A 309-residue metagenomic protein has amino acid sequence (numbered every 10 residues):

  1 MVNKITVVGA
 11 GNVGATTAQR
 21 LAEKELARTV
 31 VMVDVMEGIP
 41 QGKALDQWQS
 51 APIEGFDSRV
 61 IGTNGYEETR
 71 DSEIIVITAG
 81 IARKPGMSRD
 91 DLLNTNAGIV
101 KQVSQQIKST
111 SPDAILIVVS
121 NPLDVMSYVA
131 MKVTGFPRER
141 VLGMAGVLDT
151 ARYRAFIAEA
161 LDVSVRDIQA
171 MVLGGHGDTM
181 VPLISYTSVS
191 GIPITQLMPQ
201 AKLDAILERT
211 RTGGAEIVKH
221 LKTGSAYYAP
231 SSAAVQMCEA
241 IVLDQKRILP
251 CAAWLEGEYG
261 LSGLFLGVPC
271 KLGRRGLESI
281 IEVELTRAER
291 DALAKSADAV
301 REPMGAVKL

Functional and structural regions predicted by a protein language model:
V2-I5: Extreme N-terminal starter segment of soluble prokaryotic enzymes
A10-G11: Glycine-rich Rossmann-fold phosphate-binding loop(s) that bind the pyrophosphate of adenine dinucleotide cofactors
G14-A15: N-terminal Rossmann-fold NAD(P) dinucleotide-binding loop
V33-E73, R301-L309: Conserved N-terminal Rossmann-fold NAD(P) cofactor-binding segment
I53-I115: Rossmann-like NAD(P)-binding element
S88-R154: Rossmann-like NAD(P)(H) cofactor-binding subdomain of soluble oxidoreductases
T134-R140, D149-L309: C-terminal substrate-binding/catalytic lobe of Rossmann-fold NAD(P)-dependent dehydrogenases
